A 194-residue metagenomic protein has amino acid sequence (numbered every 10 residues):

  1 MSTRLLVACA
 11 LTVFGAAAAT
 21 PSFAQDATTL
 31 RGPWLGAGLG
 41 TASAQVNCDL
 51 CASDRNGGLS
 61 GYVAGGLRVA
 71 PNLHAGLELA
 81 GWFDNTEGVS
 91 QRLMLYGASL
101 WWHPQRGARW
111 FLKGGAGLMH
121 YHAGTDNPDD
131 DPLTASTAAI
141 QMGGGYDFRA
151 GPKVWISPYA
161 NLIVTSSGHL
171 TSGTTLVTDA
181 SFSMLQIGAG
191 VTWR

Functional and structural regions predicted by a protein language model:
M1-L30: Cleavable N-terminal export/targeting peptides
Q25-D26, G32, T41-Q45, L59-S157 (+1 more regions): Gram-negative (and chloroplast) outer-membrane scaffold detector with strong preference for beta-barrel transmembrane
A52-R55: Hydrophobic transmembrane alpha-helices
D126, L170-V177: Solvent-exposed loop segments that connect transmembrane elements
A160-N161: Internal, hydrophobic beta-strand segments that form the core of beta-sheet-rich folds
V177-M184: Individual transmembrane alpha-helices with interfacial aromatic-anchor signatures
